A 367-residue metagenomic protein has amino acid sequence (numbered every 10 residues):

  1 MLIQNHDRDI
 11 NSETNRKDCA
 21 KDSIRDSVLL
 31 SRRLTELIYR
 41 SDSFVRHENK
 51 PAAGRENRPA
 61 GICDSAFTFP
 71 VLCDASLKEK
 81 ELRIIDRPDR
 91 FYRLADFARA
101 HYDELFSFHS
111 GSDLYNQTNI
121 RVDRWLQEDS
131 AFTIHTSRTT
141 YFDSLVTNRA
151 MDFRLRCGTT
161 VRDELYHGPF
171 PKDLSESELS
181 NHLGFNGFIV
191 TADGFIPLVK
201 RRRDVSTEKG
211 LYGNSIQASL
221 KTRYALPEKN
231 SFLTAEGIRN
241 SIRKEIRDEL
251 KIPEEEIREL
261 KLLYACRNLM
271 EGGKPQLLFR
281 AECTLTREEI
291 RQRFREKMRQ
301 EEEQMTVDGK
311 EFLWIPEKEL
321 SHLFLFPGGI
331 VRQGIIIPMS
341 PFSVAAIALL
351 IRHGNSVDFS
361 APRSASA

Functional and structural regions predicted by a protein language model:
L2-K244, I252-A367: N-terminal leader/linker segments that precede catalytic domains of diphosphate-processing enzymes
R247: Juxtacatalytic substrate-recognition/specificity segment
